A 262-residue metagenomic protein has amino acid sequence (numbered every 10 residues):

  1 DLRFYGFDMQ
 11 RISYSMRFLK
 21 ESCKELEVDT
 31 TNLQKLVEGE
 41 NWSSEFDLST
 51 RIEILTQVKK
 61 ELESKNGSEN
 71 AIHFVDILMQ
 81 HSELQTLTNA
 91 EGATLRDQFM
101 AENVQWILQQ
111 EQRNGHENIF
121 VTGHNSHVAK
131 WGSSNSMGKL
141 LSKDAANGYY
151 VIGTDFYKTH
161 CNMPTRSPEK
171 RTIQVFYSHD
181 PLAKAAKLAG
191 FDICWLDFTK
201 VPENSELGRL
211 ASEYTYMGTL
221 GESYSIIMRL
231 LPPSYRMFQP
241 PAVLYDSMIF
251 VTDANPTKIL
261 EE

Functional and structural regions predicted by a protein language model:
D1, Q110-G115, S142-G148: Secondary-structure transition/capping motifs at alpha-helix termini and the adjoining loop/turn into the next element
D1-G6, Q10-E91: Long, well-ordered, tryptophan-enriched scaffold segments
R3-G6, N118-T122, Y150-G153, F250: Structural recognition of the beta-strand scaffold that forms the well-ordered cores of secreted hydrolase catalytic
G6-D8, D97, D197, D246: Acidic side chains
T50-E53, H73, M79, L95-N103 (+3 more regions): Generic recognition of stable, solvent-exposed alpha-helical segments in well-folded globular domains
Q57-K60, E102, W106, K139 (+1 more regions): Charged/polar, solvent-exposed surface patches and flexible loops
S68-I119, S126: Alpha/beta-hydrolase fold catalytic core
V128-E262: C-terminal regions of proteins
